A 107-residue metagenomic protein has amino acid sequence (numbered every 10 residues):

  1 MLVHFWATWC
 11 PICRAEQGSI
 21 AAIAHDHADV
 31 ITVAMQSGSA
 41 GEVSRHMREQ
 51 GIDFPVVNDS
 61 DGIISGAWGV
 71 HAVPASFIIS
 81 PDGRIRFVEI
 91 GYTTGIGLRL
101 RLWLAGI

Functional and structural regions predicted by a protein language model:
M1-R14, I20: Short active-site neighborhood of thiol/selenol oxidoreductases, capturing the structured segment around
L2-V3, V30, S76: Hydrophobic beta-strand anchors of alpha/beta hydrolase catalytic cores
H4, T32-A34, V88: Soluble periplasmic/extracytoplasmic beta-strand elements of cell-envelope proteins
A7, D26, W103-G106: Soluble, non-transmembrane catalytic domains of enzymes that act on hydrophobic metabolites at membranes
T8, G38, R84: Conserved Rossmann-like nucleotide-cofactor binding loop
T8-C10, V33-A34, D53-P55: Short, flexible loop segments at the rims of nucleotide/cofactor-binding pockets, characterized by
R14-Q50, S60-G66: Structural microenvironment flanking redox-active thiols in thiol-disulfide oxidoreductases
R45-D53, S60-I107: Thiol/disulfide oxidoreductase modules built on the thioredoxin-like
